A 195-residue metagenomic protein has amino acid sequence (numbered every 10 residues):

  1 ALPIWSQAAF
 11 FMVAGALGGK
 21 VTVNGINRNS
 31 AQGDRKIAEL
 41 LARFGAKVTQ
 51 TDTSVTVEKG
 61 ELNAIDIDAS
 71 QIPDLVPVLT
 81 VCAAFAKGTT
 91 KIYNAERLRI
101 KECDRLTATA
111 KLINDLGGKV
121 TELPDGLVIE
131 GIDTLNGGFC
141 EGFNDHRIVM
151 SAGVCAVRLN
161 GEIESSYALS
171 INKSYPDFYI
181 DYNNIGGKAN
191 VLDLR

Functional and structural regions predicted by a protein language model:
A1-R195: Short, structured segments at the rim of ligand-binding sites
